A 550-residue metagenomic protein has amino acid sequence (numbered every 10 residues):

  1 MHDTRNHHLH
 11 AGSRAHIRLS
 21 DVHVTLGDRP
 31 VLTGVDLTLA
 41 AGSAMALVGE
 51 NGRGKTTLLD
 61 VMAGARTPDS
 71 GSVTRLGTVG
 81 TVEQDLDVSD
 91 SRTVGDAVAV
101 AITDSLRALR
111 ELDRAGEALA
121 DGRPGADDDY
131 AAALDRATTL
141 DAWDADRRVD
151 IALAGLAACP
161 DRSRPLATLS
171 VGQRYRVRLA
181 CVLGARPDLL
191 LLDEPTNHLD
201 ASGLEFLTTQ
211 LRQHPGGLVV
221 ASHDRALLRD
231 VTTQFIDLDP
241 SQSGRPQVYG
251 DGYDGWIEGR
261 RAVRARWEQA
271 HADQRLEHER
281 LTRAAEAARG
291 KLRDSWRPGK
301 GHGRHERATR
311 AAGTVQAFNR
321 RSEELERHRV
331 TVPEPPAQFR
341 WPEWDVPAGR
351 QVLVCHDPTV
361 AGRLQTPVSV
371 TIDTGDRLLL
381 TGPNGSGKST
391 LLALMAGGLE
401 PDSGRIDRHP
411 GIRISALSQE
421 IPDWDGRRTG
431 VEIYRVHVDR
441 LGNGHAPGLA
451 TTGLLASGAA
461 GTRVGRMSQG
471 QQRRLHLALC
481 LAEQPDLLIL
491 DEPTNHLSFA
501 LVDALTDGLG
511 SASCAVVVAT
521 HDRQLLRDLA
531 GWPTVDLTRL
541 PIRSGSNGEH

Functional and structural regions predicted by a protein language model:
M1-R266, D345-H550: ABC ATP-binding cassette signature C-motif
S105-G116, A133, Q274, H278-L292 (+1 more regions): Non-transmembrane amphipathic alpha-helical segments
R107, D144, L276, R280 (+4 more regions): Generic recognition of short, well-ordered alpha-helical interface segments
G122, G290-D294, E324-E334: Proline-centered turn/helix-capping motifs that create local helix->coil transitions or kinks
R136-I151, V315-P333: Amphipathic alpha-helical coiled-coil segments
P165, E334-W344: Long, charged, glycine-rich C-terminal linkers/tails
R264-D294, A308-F318, S546-H550: ABC ATPase nucleotide-binding domains
G301-A308: Short hinge/gating elements
